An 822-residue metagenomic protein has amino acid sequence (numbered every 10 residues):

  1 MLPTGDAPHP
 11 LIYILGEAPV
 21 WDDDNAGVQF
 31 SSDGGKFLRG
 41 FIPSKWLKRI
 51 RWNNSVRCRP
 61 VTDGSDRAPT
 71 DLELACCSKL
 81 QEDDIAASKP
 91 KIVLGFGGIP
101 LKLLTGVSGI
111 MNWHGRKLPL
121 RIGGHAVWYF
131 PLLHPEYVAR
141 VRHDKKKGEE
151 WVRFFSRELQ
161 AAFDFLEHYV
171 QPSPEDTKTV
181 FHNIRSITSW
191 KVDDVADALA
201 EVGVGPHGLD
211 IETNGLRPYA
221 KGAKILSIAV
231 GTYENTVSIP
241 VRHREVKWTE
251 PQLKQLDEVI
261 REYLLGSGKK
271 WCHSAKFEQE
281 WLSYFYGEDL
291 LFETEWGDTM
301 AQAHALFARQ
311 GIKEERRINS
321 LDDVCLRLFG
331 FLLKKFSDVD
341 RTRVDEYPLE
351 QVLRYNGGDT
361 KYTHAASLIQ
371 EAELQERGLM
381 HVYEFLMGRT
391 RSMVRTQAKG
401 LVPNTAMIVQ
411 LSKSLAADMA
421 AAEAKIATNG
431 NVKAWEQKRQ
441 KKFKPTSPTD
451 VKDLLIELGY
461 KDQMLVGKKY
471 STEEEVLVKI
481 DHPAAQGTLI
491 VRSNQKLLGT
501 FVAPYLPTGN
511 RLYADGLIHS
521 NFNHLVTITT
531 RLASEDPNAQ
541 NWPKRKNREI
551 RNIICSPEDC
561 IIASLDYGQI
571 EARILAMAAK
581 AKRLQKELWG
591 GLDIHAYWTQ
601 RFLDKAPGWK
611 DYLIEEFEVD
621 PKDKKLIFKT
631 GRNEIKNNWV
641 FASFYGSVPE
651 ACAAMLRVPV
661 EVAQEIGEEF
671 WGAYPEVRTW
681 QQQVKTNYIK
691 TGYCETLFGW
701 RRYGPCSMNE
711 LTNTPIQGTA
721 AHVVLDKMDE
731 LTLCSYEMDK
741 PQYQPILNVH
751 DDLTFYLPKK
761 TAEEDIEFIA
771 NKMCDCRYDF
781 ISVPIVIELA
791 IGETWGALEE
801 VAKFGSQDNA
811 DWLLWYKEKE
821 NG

Functional and structural regions predicted by a protein language model:
M1-Y169: A polyanion-binding, active-site-adjacent surface
R39, K45, T105-R116, Y129 (+5 more regions): Metal-dependent phosphoesterase core characteristic of DEDDh/y 3'-5' exonuclease domains
K91-G97, G208, S267-A275, S564: Acidic beta-strand-to-loop metal/phosphate-binding motif
H168-E245, E288, T294, I312-R316 (+11 more regions): Conserved "right-hand" nucleotidyltransferase catalytic core of DNA-directed polymerases
L216-Y219, I228, K276-E288, Q302-R309 (+4 more regions): Short active-site loop/helix that positions an aromatic residue
Y233-K270: Nucleic-acid-processing active sites and adjacent nucleic-acid-binding tracks, predominantly divalent metal-dependent
H364, K399-L401, I408-K444, F670-Q682 (+2 more regions): Polymerase palm active-site segment centered on the conserved acidic dipeptide of motif C
R391-A398, Y460-K461, D515, H519-S520 (+4 more regions): Conserved catalytic core of nucleic-acid polymerases
